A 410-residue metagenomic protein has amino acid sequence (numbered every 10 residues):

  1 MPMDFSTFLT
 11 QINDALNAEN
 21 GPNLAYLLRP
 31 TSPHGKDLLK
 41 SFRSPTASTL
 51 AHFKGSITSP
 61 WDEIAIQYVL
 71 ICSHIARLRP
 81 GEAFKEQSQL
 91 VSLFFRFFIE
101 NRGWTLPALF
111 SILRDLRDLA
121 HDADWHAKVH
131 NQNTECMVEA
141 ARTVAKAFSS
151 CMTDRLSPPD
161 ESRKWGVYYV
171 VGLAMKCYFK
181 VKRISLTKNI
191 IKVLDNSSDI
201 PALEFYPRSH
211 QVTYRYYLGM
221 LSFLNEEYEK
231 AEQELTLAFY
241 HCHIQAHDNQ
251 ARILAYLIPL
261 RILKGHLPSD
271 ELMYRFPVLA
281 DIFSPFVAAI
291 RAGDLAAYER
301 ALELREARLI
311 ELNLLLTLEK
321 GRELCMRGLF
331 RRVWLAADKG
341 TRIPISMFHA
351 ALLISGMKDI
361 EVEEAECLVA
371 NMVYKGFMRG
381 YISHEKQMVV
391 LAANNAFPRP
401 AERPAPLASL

Functional and structural regions predicted by a protein language model:
M1-P107, R114-R117, K128, A141-K164 (+4 more regions): Charged, E/D/K/R/S-rich low-complexity terminal regions of large eukaryotic assembly subunits
R96-W104, E161-S162, Y178, P201-R208 (+2 more regions): Short coil/turn segments at helix-helix junctions and helix-capping linkers within large alpha-helical proteins
A108-L109, L113-L116, V171, H210 (+2 more regions): TPR repeat positional signature
L116, A120-A123, Y178, R215 (+2 more regions): Residue at a conserved register position within TPR or TPR-like alpha-solenoid repeats
D122-W125, N133, K180-R183, L224 (+2 more regions): Alpha-helix C-terminal capping/termination sites
G172-K176, M220, P259, V287: Amphipathic alpha-helical repeat scaffolds
